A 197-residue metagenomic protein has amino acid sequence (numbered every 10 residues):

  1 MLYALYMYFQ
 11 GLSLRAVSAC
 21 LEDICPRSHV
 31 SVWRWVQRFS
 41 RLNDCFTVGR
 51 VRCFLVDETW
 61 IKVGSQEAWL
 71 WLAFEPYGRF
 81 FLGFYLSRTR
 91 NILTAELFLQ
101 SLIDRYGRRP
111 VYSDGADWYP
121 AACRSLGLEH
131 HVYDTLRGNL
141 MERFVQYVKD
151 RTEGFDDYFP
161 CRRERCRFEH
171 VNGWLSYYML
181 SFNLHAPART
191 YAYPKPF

Functional and structural regions predicted by a protein language model:
M1-F197: Residue-level recognition of single "structural anchor" positions that define or cap local secondary structure
